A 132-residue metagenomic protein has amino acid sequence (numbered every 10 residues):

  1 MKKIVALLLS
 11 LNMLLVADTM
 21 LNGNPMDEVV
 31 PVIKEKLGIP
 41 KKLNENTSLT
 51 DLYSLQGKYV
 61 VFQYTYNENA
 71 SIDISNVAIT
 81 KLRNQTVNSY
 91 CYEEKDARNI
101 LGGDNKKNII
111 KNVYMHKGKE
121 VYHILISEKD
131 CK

Functional and structural regions predicted by a protein language model:
K2, P25, Q56-Y59: N-proximal short alpha-helices
K3-L14: Sec-dependent N-terminal signal peptides
N12-M13, G38, G102: Short, flexible coil/linker elements and helix-boundary hinge sites characteristic of intrinsically disordered
A17-D27: Cleaved targeting-peptide boundary
V30-L43, N84-Q85, S89-E94: Short amphipathic alpha-helical segments
V30-V32, K41-S71, N99-K132: Polar/charged, Gly/Pro-rich intrinsically disordered segments
I72-I100: Short, non-transmembrane amphipathic alpha-helical segments
